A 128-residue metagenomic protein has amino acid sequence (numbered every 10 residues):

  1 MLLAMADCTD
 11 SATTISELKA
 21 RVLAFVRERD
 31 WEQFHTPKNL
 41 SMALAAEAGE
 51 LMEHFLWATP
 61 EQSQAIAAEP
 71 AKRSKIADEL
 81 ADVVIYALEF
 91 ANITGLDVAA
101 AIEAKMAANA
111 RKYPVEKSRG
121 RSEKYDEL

Functional and structural regions predicted by a protein language model:
M1-L128: Flexible "arm" and connector segments at domain edges
